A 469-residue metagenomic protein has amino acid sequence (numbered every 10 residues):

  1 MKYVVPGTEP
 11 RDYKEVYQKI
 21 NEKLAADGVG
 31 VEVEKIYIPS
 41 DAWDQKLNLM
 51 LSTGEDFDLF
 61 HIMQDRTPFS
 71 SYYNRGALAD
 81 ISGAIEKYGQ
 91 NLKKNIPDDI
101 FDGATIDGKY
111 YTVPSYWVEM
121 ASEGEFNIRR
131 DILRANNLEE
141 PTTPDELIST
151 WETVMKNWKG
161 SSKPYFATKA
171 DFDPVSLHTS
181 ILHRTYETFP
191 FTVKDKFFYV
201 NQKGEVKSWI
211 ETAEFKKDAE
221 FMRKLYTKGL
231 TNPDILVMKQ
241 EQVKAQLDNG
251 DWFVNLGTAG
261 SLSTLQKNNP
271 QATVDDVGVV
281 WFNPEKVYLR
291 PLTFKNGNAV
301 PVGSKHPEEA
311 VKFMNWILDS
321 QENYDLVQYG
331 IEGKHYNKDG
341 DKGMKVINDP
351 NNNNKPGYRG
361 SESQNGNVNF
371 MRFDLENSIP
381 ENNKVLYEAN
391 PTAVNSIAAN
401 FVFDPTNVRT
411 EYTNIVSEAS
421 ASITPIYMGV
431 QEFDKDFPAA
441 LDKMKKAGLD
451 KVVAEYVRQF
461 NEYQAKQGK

Functional and structural regions predicted by a protein language model:
M1-K469: Extracytoplasmic/secretory soluble proteins
